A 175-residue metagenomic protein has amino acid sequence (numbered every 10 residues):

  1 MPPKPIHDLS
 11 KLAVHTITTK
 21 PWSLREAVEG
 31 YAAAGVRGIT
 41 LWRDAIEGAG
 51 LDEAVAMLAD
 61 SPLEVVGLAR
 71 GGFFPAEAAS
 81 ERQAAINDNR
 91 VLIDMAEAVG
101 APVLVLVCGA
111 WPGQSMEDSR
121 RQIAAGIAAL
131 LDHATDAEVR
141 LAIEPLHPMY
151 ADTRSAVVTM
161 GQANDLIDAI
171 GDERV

Functional and structural regions predicted by a protein language model:
P2-L24: Boundary/entry segment of secreted carbohydrate-active catalytic domains
D8-K11, R25-A33, G38-I39, L68 (+1 more regions): Acidic/histidine-rich catalytic cores of soluble enzymes
I17, W42, L146: Anionic group-transfer/hydrolysis microenvironments
T18, W22, Q83, N87 (+2 more regions): Conserved phosphate-coordination/catalytic loops
T19-K20, I46, W111-P112, P148-A151: Glycine-/small-residue-rich active-site loops that bind phosphorylated ligands and cofactors
L24-R25, L51-D52, E117-R120, A156-M160: Conserved strand-to-helix beginnings and helix N-cap segments that scaffold or border functional pockets
R37-A125, L131-D136, R140: Structural motif corresponding to the early beta-alpha repeats
